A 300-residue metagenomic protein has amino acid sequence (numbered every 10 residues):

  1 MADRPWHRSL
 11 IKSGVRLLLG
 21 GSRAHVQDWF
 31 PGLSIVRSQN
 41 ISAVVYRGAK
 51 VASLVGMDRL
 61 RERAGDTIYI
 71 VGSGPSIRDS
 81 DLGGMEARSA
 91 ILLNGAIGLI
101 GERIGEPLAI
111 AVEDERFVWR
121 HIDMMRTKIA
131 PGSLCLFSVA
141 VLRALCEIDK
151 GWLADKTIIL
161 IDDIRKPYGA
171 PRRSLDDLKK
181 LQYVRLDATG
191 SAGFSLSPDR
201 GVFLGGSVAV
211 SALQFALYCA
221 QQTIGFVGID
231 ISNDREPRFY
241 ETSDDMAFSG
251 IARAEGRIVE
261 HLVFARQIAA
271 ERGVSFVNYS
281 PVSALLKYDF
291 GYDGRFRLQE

Functional and structural regions predicted by a protein language model:
M1-E300: Metal-ion/cofactor- or nucleotide/acyl-coenzyme-handling active-site neighborhoods
